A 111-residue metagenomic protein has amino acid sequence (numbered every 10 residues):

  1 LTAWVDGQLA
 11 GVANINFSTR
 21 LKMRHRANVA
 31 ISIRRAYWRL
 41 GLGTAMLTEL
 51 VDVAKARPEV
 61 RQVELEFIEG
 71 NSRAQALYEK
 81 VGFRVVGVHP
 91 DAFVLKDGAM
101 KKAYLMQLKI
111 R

Functional and structural regions predicted by a protein language model:
L1-A36, L47, V53, K109-R111: Acetyl-CoA-dependent GNAT
K22-A27, M46, A74-V85, P90: Conserved N-terminal glycine/acidic-rich loop preference
A27, R61, M100-K102: Exposed loop/turn and edge beta-strand positions of beta-sandwich/beta-sheet ligand-binding modules
I33, R39-A54, Q75-K80: Conserved acetyl-CoA-binding loop-helix of GNAT-fold acetyltransferases
L47, A54-E66: Conserved GNAT acetyl-CoA-binding A-motif
E64-F67, E79, R84-A99: Conserved catalytic-core motifs of GNAT/GCN5-like acyltransferases
G98-R111: Terminal substrate-recognition subdomain of acyl/acetyltransferases
